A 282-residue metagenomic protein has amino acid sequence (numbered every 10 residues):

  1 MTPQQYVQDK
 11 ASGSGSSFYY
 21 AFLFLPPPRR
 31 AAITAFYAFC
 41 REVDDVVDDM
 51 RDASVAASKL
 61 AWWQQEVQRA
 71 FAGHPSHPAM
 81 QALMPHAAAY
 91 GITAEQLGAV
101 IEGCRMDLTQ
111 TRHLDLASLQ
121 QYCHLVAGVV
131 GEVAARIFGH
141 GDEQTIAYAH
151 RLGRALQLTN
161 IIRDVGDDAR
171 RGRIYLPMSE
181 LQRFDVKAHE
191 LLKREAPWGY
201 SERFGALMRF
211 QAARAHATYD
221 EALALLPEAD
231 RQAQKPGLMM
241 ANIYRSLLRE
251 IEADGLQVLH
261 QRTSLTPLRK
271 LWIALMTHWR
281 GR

Functional and structural regions predicted by a protein language model:
M1-Q157, I162, G166-R282: Catalytic cores of Mg2+-dependent Asp-rich isoprenoid enzymes
